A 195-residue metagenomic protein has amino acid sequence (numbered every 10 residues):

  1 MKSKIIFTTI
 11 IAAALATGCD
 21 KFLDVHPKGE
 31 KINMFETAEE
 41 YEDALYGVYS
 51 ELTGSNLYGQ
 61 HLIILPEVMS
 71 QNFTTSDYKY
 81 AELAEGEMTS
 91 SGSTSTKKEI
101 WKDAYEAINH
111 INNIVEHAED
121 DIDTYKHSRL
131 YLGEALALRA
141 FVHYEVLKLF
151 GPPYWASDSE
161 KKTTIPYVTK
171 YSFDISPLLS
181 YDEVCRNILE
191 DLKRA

Functional and structural regions predicted by a protein language model:
M1-K28: Bacterial Sec-dependent N-terminal signal peptides
C19-I63: Membrane-proximal, proline-rich intrinsically disordered regions
E39, P66-S91, K170: A structural signal for short, hydrophobic/glycine-enriched beta-strand patches
L45, I108-I111, C185, L192: Inward-facing hydrophobic residues that define packing positions of alpha-helical scaffold repeats
T53-Y58, N72-T75, V142-P153: Secretory-pathway/luminal and periplasmic proteins that interact with or process carbohydrate-rich
Y80-F150, P177-E183: Conserved, well-structured interaction surfaces
L149-R186, E190: Short coil/linker segments at helix-helix boundaries
